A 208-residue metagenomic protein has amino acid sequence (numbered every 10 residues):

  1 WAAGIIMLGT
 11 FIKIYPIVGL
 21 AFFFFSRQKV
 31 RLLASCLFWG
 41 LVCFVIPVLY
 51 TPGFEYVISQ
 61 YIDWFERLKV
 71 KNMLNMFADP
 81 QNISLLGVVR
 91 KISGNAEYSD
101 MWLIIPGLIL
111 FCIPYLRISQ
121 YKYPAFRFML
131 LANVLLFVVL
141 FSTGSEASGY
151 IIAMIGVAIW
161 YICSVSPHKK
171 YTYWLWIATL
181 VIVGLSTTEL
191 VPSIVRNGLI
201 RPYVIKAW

Functional and structural regions predicted by a protein language model:
W1-A2, S26-A147: Primarily membrane-embedded glycan-assembly and transfer machineries that use lipid-linked glycans
A3-G4, I177: The feature captures the transmembrane alpha-helix scaffold of multi-pass secondary transporters
G4-F24, S142-I152: Transmembrane helices and adjacent periplasmic/lumenal helix-loop junctions of polyprenol-phosphate-dependent
Y15, C36, L131, I151-I159: Alpha-helical transmembrane segments of multi-pass membrane proteins
Y15, C43-F44, F65-K69, G156-C163: Alpha-helical transmembrane segments and their membrane-interface exit regions
F23, R27, R31-L32, M154-K169: Transmembrane alpha-helices and membrane-interface helical segments of multi-pass integral membrane enzymes
Y161-W208: Aromatic-enriched
